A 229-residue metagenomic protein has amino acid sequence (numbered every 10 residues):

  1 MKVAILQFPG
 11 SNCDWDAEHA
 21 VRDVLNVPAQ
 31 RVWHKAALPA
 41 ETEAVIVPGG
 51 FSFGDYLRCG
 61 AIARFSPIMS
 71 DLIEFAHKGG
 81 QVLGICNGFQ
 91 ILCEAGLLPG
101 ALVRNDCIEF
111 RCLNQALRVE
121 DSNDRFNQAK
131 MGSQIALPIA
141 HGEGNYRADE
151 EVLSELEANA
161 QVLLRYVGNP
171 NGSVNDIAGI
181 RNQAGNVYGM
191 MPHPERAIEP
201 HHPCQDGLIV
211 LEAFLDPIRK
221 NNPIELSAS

Functional and structural regions predicted by a protein language model:
M1-I85, C93-P99, N105-F110, R118 (+2 more regions): N-terminal beta1-alpha1 cap of cysteine-dependent amidohydrolase-like domains
C13, Q90-E94, G100, F126 (+1 more regions): Short, well-ordered, mixed-charge alpha-helical segments that flank or form enzyme active sites
G50-F51, G88, G142, P194: Active-site metal-binding loops of divalent metal-dependent hydrolases
I73-H77, N105-S229: Amide-donor transfer/coupling interface in amidating biosynthetic enzymes
